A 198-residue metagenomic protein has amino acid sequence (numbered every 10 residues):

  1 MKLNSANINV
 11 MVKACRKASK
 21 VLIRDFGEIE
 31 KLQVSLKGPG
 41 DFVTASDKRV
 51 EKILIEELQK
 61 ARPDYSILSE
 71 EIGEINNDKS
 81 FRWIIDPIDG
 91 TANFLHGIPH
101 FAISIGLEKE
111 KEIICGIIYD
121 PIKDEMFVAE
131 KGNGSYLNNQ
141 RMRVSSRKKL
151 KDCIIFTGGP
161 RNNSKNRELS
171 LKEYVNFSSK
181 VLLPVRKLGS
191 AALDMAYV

Functional and structural regions predicted by a protein language model:
M1-I88: N-terminal subdomain of lithium-sensitive/metallo-dependent phosphomonoesterases centered on the IMPase/IPPase/PAP
L22, D47, L58, T91 (+4 more regions): Residue-level signal for inorganic ion chemistry
E28, G73, S135, R161-N162: Active-site/binding-pocket entry motifs
D47, F94-L95, L188, A192: Short glycine/threonine-rich catalytic loop with a Thr-x-Gly-x-Asp
N77-Y136: DPxDG-like acidic metal-binding loop motif
I113, R141-R143: Short, solvent-exposed loop/turn motifs
R143-V198: An extended, acidic
